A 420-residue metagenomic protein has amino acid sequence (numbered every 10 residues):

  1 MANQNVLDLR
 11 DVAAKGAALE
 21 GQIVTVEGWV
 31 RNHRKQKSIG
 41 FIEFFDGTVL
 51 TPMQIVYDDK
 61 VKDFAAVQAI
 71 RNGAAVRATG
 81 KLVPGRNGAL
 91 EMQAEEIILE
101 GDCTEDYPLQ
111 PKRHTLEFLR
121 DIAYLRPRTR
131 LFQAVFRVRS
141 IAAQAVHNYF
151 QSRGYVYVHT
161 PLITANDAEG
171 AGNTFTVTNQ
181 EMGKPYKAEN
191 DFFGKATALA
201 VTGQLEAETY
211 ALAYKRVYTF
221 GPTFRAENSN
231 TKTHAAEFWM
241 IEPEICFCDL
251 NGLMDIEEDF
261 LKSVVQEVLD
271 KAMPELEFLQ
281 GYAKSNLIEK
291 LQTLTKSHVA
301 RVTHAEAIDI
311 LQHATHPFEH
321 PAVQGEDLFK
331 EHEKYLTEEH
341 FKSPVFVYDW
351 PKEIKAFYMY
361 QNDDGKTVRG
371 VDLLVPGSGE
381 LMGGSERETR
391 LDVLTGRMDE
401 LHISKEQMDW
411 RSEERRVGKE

Functional and structural regions predicted by a protein language model:
M1-N3, G370: Intrinsically disordered, low-complexity peptide-like regions
N3-C246: Class II aminoacyl-tRNA synthetase-like tRNA-binding/catalytic domains
A145-R153, F260-K271: Generic non-transmembrane alpha-helical segments
I163, N173-Q266, E277-K419: A translation/RNA-centric and nucleic-acid-associated enzymatic feature enriched in Class II aminoacyl-tRNA synthetases
